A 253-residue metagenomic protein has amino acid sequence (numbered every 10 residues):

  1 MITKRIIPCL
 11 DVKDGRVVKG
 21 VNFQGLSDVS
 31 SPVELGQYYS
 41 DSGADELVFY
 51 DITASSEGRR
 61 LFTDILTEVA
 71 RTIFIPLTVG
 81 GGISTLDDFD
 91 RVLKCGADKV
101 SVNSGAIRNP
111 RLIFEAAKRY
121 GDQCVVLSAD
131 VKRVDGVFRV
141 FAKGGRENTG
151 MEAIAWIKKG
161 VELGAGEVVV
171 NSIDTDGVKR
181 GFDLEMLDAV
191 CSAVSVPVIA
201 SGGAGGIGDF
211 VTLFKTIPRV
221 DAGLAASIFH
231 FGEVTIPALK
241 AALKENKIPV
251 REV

Functional and structural regions predicted by a protein language model:
R5-C9, E46, F74-T78, K99-S101 (+5 more regions): Structural preference for beta-strand elements that scaffold enzyme active sites
D11, Y39, L47, V79 (+6 more regions): Conserved, mostly hydrophobic/aromatic
V12-D14, V18, A97-V170, D174-T175: Conserved anion-binding
E46-D64, S104, V169-G181: Glycine-rich, proline-tolerant flexible connector loops at the mouths of alpha/beta enzymes
T53, L61-Y120: Glycine/small-residue-rich loop that forms an oxyanion/phosphate-binding "nest" at active or ligand-binding sites
E57-T78, E115-D130, R180-G205, K247-I248: Alpha-helix-loop-beta-strand connector modules within alpha/beta enzyme cores
L77-T78, I83-G96, E185-A222: Catalytic cores of alpha/beta
I113-Y120, F214-E252: C-terminal helical cap(s) of enzyme catalytic domains, especially alpha/beta-barrels
